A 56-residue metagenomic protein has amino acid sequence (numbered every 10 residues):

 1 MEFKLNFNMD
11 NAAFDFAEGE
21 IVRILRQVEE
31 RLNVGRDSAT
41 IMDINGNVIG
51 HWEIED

Functional and structural regions predicted by a protein language model:
M1-Q27: N-terminal acidic leader/helix
N33-D56: Short, intrinsically disordered low-complexity segments
